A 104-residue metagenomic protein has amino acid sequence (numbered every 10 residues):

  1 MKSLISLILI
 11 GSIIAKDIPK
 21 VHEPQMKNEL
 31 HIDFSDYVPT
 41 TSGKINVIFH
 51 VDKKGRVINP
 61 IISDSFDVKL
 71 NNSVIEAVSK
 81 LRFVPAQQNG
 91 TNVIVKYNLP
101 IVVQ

Functional and structural regions predicted by a protein language model:
K2-Q104: Charge-biased low-complexity segments
